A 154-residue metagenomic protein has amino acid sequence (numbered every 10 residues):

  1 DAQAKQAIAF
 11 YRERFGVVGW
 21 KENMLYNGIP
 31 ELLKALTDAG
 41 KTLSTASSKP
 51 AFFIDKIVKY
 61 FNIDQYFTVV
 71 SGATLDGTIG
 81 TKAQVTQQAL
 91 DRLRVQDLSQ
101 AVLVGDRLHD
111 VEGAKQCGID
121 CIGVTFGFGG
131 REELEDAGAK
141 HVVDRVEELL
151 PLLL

Functional and structural regions predicted by a protein language model:
D1-E31, A39-K41, S99: Metal-dependent phosphoesterase signature
K5, D64-I79: A short, structured active-site edge motif that brings together acidic residues
M24-G28, K49, D106, F126-G129 (+1 more regions): Short beta->alpha linker loops
P30-D38, L90, V111-K115: Surface-exposed amphipathic alpha-helices with a cationic face
L32-V58: Substrate-recognition element of Asp-dependent hydrolases with the DxDx(T/V) motif
I63-T68, Q96, K140: Conserved H-loop
K82-E112: Conserved Lys-Pro-Asp/Glu-containing loop-to-beta segment of HAD-superfamily phosphomonoesterases, centered on
L103-V143: Acidic, Mg2+-coordinating phosphoryl-transfer loop and its flanking beta/alpha structural elements, shared across
